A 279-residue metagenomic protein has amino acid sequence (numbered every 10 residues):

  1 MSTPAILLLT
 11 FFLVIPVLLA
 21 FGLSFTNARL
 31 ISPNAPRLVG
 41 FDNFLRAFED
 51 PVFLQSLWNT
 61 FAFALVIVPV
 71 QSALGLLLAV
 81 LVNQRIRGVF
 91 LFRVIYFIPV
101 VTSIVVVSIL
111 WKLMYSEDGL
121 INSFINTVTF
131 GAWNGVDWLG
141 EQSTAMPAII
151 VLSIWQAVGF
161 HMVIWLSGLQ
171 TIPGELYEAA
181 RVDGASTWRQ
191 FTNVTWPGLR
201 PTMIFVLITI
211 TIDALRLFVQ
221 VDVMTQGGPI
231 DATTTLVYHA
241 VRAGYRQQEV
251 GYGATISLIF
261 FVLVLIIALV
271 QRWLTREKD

Functional and structural regions predicted by a protein language model:
M1-D279: A structural signal for multi-pass alpha-helical bundles of membrane permease subunits that mediate small-molecule
